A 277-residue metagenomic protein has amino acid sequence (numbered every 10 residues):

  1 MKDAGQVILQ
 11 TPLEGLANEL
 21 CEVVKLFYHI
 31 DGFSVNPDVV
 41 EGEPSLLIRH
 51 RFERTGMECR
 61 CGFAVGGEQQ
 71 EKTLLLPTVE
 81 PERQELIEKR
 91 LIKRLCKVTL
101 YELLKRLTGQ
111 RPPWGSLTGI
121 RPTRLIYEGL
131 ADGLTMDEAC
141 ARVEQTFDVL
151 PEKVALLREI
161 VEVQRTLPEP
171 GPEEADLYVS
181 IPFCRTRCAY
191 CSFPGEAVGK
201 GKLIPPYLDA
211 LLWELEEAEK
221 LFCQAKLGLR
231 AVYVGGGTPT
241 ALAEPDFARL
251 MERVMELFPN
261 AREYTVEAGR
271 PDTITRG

Functional and structural regions predicted by a protein language model:
K2, L26, I30-E85, C96: Short, well-ordered secondary-structure micro-motifs within conserved domains or adaptor modules
K2-G32, L150: Short, charged N-terminal beta->alpha structural module
R83-R111: Accessory, often N-terminal, substrate/partner-engagement and coupling regions that sit outside the core NTP/cofactor
T108-R111, A131-L177, A225-K226: N-terminal [4Fe-4S]-dependent radical SAM core
P172-L208: Canonical Radical SAM [4Fe-4S] cluster-binding loop centered on the CxxxCxxC motif and its immediate flanking residues
W213-G277: Conserved SAM/AdoMet-binding glycine-rich loop
